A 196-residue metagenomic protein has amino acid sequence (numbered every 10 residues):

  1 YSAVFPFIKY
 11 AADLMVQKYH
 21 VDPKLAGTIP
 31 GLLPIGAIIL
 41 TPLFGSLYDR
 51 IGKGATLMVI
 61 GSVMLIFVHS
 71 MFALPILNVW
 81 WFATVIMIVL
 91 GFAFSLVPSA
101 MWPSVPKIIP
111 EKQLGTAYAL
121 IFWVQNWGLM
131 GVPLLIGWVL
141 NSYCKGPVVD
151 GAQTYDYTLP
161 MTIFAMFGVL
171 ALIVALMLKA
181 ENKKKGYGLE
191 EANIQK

Functional and structural regions predicted by a protein language model:
Y1-T41, P98, W102, V132-P133: Extracytoplasmic gate region of multi-pass secondary transporters
V21-P30, V79, A83, D156-Y157: Juxtamembrane helix-start elements in MFS-like secondary transporters
L40-K53, L140: Helix-to-loop junctions at the C-terminal end of transmembrane segments in multipass secondary transporters
G54-M101: C-terminal transmembrane helical hairpin of 12-TM major facilitator-type secondary transporters
A73, Y157-K196: Multi-pass alpha-helical transporter architecture, strongest for 12-TM Major Facilitator/SLC carriers used
E111-K145: A late C-terminal transmembrane helix in Major Facilitator Superfamily
W138-G168: A membrane-interface helix-boundary motif in multi-pass transporters
